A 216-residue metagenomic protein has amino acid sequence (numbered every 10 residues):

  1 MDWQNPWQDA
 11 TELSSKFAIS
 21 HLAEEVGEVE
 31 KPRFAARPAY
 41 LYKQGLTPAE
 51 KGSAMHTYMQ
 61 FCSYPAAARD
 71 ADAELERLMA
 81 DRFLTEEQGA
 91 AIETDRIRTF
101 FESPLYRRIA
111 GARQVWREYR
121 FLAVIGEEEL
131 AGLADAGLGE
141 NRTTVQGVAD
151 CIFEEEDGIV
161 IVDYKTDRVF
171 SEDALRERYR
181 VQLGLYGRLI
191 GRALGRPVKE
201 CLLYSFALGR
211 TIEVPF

Functional and structural regions predicted by a protein language model:
M1-F216: Structural signature of nuclease core domains in nucleic-acid processing machines
